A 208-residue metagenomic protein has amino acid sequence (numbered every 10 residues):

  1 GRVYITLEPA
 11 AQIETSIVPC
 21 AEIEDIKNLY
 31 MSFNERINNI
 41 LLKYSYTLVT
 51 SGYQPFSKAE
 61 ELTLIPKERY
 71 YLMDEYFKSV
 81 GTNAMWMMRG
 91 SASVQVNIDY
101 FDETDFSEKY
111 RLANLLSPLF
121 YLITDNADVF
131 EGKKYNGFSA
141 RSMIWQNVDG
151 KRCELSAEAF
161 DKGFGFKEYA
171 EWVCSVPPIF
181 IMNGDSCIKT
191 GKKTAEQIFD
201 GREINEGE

Functional and structural regions predicted by a protein language model:
G1-T82, G90: Terminal catalytic/cofactor-binding subdomain
Y53-E208: Loop-rich catalytic cores of soluble enzymes, especially ATP-dependent carboxylate-amine ligases and other
